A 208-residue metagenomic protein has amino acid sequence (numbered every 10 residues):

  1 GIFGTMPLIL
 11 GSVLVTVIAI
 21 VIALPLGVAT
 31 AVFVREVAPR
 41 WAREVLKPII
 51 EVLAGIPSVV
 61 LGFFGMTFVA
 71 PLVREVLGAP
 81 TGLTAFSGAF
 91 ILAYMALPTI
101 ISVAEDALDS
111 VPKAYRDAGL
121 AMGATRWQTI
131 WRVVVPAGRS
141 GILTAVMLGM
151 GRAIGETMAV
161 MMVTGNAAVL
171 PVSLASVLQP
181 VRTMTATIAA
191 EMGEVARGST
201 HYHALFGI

Functional and structural regions predicted by a protein language model:
G1-A19, P39-R40, A190-Y202: Periplasmic/extracellular loop-to-transmembrane helix junction in inner-membrane transport proteins
L8, S12, P48-E51, G55 (+2 more regions): Residue-level signal for discrete positions within transmembrane alpha-helices of multi-pass small-molecule
A19-I50, F63, P71: Transmembrane-helix boundary motif in ABC transporter permease subunits
E51-A89: Generic hydrophobic transmembrane alpha-helix motif, especially the helices
R74-E75, V160-I208: Interhelical loop and adjacent transmembrane-helix boundary motif in polytopic membrane transport permeases
V103-A104, R126-T164: Transmembrane alpha-helices
A104-D117, T125: Membrane-helix/interface signature in polytopic inner-membrane proteins
